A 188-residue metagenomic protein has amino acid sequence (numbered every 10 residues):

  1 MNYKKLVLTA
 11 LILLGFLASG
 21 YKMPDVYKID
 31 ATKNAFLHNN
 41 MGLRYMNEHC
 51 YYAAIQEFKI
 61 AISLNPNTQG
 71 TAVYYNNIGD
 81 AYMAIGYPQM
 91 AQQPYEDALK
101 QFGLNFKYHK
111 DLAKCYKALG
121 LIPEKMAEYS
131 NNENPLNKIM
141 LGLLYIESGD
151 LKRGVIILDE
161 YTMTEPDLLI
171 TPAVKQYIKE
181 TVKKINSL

Functional and structural regions predicted by a protein language model:
T32, P66-Q69, G103, N132 (+1 more regions): Short coil turns that delineate tetratricopeptide repeat
L37, T71-Y74, Y108, N137 (+1 more regions): TPR alpha-solenoid repeat register
N40, N76-N77, D111, M140 (+1 more regions): Canonical tetratricopeptide repeat
N47-E48, A84, A118-L119, E147 (+1 more regions): Register position in tetratricopeptide repeats
P135, M140-L188: Terminal, low-structured helical/coil segments at or just beyond the last alpha-helical repeat
